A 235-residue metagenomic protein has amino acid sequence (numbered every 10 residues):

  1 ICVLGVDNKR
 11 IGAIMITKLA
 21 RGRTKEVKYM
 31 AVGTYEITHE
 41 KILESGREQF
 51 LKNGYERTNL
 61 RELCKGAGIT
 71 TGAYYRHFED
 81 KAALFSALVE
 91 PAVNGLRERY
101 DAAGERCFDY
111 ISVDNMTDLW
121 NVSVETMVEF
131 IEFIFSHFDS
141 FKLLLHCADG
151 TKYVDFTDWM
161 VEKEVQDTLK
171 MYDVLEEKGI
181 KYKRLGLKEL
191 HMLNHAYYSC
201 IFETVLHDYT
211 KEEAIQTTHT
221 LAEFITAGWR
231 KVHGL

Functional and structural regions predicted by a protein language model:
V6-N53, R57-G66, E79, A83: Basic, helix-initiating cap at the start of DNA-binding domains
K41-E48, K52, E62, G66 (+6 more regions): Alpha-helical structural segments
G68-F78: Short hydrophobic/aromatic patch on the recognition helix
G104, F108, V113-D114, V122 (+1 more regions): Amphipathic alpha-helical segments used for helix-helix packing
T117-D139, H191, H195, S199 (+2 more regions): Amphipathic alpha-helical segments that line or abut small-molecule/effector binding pockets and mediate allosteric
E129-S136, G150-E177, K188-H195: Amphipathic alpha-helical packing segments from all-alpha helical-bundle domains
L143, Y172-F224, H233-G234: Hydrophobic/aromatic-rich alpha-helical bundle segments in the mid-to-C-terminal region
